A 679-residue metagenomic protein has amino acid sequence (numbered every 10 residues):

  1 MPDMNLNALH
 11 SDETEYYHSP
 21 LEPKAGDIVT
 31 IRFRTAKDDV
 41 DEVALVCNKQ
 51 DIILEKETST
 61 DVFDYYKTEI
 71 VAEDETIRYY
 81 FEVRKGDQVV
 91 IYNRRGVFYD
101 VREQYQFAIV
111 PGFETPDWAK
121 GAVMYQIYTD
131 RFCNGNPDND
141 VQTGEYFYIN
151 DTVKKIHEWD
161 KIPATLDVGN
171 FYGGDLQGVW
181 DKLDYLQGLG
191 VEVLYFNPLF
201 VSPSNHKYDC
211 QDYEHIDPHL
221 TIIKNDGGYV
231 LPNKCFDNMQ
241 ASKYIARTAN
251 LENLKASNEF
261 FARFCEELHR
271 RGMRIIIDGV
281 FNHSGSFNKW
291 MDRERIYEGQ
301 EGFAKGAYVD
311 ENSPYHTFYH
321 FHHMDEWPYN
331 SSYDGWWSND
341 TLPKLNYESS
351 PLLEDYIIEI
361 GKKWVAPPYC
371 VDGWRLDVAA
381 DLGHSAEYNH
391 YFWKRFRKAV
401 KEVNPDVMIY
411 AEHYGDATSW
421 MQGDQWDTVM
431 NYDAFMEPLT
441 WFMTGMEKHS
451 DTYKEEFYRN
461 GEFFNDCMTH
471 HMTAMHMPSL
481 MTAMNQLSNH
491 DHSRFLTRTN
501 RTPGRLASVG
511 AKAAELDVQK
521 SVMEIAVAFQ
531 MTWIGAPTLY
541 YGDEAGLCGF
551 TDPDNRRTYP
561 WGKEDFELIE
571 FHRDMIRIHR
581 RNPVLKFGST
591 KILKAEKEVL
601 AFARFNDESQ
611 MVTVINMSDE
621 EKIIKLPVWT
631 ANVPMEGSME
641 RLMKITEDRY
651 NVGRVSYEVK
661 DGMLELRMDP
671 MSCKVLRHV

Functional and structural regions predicted by a protein language model:
M1-G121, Y125: Glycan-association/targeting regions that enable binding to alpha-glucans and other polysaccharides
P20, D27-R32, L593-N632, V675: Carbohydrate-binding surface patches
F33, I127, L186, F196 (+10 more regions): Conserved, mostly hydrophobic/aromatic
K37, V655-V679: C-terminal beta-strand-rich structural cap/linker in extracellular carbohydrate-active enzymes
T129-E192, P198-P368, F396, E402: Substrate-binding/active-site clefts of carbohydrate-active enzymes
V168-D175, R293-L352, A386-N465, D552-H572: Extended substrate-binding grooves/exosites of carbohydrate-active enzymes
F287-W290, G361, P368-C370, W393 (+6 more regions): Conserved alpha/beta catalytic core and glycan-binding cleft of carbohydrate-active enzymes
P560-L593: Aromatic- and carboxylate-lined catalytic core of secreted/periplasmic carbohydrate-active enzymes
